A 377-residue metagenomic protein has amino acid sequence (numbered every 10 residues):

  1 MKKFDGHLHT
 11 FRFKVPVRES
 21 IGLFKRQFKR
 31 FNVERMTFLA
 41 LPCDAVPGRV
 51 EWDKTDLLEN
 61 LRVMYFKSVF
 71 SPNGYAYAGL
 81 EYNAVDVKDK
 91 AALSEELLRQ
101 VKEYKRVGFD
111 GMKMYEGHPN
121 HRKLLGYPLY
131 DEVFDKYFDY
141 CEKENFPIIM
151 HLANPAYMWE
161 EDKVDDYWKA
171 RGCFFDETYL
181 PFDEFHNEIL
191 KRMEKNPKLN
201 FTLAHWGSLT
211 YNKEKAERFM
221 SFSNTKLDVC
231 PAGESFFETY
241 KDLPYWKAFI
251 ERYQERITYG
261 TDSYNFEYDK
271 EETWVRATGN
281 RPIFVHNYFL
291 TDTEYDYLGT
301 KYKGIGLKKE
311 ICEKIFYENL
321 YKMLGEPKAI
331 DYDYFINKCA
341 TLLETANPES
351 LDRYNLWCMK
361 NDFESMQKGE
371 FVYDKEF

Functional and structural regions predicted by a protein language model:
M1-L61: An N-terminally biased module of ancient metal coordination in phosphate/nucleic-acid-related enzymes
F4-L8, M36-F38, Y75-A78, M112-M114 (+4 more regions): Hydrophobic faces of well-ordered beta-strands that scaffold small-molecule active sites in alpha/beta enzyme cores
F11-K14, C43-V46, N83-D86, P119-R122 (+4 more regions): Active-site environment of divalent metal-dependent phosphoester hydrolases
V17, V87-K102, L125-G126, W159-D165 (+3 more regions): Distinct, well-ordered alpha-helical segments
K25, E184-K191, N200-E376: H/E-rich (His + Asp/Glu) clusters that bind or coordinate divalent metals
N32-T37, D44-R49, A156-Y179, S223-K226 (+1 more regions): Active-site gating loops and adjacent loop-to-helix segments of metal-dependent hydrolytic enzymes
T37-R99, E251, N337-S350, Y354-F377: Metal-cofactor-binding active-site regions of metalloenzymes
E51-R171, E177-T178, K226, P231-G233: Active-site gating/metal-coordination segments in enzymes
